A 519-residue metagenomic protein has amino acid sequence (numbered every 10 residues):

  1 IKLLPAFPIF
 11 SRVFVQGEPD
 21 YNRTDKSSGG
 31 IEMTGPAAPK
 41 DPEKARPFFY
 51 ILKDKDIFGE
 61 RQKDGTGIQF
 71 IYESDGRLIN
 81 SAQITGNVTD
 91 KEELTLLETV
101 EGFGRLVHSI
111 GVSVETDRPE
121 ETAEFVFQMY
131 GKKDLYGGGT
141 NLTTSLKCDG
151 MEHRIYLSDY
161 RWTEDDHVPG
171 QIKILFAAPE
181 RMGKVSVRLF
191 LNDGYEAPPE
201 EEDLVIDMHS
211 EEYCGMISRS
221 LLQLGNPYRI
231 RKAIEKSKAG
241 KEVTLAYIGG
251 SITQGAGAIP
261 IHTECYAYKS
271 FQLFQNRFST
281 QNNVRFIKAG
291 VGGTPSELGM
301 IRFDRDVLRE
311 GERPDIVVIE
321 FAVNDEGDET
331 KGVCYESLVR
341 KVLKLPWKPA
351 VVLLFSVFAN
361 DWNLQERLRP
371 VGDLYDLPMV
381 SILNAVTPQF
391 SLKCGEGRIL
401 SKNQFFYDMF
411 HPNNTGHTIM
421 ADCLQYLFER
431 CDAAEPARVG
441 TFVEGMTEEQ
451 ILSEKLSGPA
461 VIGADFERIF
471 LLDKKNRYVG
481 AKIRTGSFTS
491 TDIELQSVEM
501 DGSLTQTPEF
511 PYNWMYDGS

Functional and structural regions predicted by a protein language model:
K2, I9-V13, D20-R23: Short, positively charged and aromatic/hydrophobic N-terminal segments
R12, P227-I230, F390-L392: Short, motif-level signal for alpha-helix interfacial/capping segments enriched in acidic residues and aromatics/proline
G17, G29-G30: Residue-identity detector for glycine
M33, E200-I217, Q404-F406, D422 (+1 more regions): Activation corresponds to long, low-complexity, non-globular regions
T34-E152, L157-Y160, D165-V168, A178-G183 (+6 more regions): Alpha-helical cap/lid subdomain in secreted, periplasmic, or secretory-pathway luminal O-acyl-processing enzymes
D165-G240: Non-catalytic propeptide/linker segments at domain boundaries
C214-A289, R302-R313, A437, T441 (+6 more regions): Serine-esterase "nucleophile elbow" of acetyl-processing enzymes
